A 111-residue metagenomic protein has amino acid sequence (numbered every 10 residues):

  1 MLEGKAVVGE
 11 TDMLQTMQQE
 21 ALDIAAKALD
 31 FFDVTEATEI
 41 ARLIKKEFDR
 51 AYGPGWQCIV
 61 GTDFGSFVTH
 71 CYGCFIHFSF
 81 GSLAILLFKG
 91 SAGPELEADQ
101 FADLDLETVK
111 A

Functional and structural regions predicted by a protein language model:
M1-A111: Charged, amphipathic alpha-helical regulatory modules used for macromolecular assembly or allosteric control
